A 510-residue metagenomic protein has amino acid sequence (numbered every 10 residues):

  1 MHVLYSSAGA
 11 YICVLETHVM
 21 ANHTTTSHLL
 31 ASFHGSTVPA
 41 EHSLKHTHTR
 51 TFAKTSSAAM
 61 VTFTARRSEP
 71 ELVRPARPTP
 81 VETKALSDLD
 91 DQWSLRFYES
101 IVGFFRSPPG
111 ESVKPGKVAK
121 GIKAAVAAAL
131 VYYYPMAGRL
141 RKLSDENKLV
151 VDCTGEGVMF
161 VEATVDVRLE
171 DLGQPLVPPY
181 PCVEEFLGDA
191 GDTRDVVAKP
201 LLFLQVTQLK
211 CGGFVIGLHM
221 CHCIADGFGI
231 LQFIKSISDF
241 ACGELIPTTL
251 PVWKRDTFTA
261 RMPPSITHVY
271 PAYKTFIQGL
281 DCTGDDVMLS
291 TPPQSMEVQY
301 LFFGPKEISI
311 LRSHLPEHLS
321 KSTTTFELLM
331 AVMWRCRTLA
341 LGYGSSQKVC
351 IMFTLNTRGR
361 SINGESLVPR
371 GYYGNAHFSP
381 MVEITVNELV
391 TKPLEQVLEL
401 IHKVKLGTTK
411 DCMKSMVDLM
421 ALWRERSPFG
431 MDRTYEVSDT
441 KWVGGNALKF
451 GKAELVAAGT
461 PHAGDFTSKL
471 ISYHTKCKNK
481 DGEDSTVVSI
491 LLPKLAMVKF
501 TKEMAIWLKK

Functional and structural regions predicted by a protein language model:
M1-T17, T24, L29, S43-A53: Intrinsically disordered, low-complexity terminal segments enriched in Ser/Thr
S7, V61-T83, L95-Y98, V102-P135 (+1 more regions): Soluble acyl-CoA-dependent acyltransferase catalytic core bearing the H(X)4D motif
L29-F33, P39: Intrinsically disordered, low-complexity regulatory regions of plant transcription factors
K54-T62: Terminal membrane/secretory targeting segments in land-plant proteins
R433-K510: Low-complexity, glycine/alanine/valine/leucine- and proline-rich hydrophobic stretches
